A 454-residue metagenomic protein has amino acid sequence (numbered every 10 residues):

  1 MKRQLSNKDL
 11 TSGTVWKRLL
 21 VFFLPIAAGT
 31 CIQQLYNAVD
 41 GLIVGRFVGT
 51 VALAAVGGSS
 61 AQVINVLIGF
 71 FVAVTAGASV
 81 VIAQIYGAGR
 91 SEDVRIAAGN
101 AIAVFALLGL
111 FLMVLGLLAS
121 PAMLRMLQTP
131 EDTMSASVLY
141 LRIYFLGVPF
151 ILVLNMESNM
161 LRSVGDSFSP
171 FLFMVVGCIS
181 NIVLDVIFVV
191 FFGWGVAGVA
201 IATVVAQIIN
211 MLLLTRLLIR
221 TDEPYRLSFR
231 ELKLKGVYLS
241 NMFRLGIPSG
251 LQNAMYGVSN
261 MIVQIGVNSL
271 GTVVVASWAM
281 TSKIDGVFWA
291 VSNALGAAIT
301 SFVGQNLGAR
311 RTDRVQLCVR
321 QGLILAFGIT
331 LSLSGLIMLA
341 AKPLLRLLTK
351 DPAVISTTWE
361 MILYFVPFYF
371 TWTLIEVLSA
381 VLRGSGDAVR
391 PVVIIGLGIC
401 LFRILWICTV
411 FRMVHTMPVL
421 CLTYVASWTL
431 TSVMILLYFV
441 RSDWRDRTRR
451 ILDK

Functional and structural regions predicted by a protein language model:
M1-F23, I82-G147, F191-I247, V303-F368 (+1 more regions): Short alpha-helical transmembrane segments in multi-pass integral membrane proteins
L10-T50, Q62-G77, V81, A106-M113 (+6 more regions): N-terminal transmembrane alpha-helices
V21-D40, I143, L154, G177 (+5 more regions): Transmembrane helical elements of multi-pass membrane transporters/channels
C31, L35-A54, L124-E131, I187-W194 (+5 more regions): Helix-terminus/linker motif at the lipid-water interface of multi-pass membrane proteins
Q33, N37-V44, I68-T75, S79 (+18 more regions): Alpha-helical transmembrane segments and their lipid-water interface positions in multi-pass membrane proteins
V44-N65, E131-A136, V196-A197, Y238-L245 (+5 more regions): Interfacial/gating helices of multi-pass transporter permease domains
L53-V114, I151-P170, S277-A341, W372-I395 (+1 more regions): Small-residue-rich hydrophobic transmembrane alpha-helices
T75, I143-R162, P170-C178, V199-L214 (+4 more regions): Short runs within selected transmembrane alpha-helices of multi-pass transporters and secretion channels
